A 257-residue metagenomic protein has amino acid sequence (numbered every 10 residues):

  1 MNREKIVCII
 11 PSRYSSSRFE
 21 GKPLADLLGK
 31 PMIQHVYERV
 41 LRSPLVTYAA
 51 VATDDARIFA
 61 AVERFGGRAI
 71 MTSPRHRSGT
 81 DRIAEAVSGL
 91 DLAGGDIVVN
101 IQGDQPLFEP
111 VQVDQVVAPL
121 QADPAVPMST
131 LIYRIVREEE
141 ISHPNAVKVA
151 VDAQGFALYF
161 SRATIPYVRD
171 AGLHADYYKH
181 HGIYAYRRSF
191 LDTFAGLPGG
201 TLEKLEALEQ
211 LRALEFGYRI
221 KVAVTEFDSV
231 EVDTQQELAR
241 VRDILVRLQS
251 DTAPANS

Functional and structural regions predicted by a protein language model:
N2, H174-S257: Conserved alpha/beta core of the MobA/IspD/sugar-nucleotide pyrophosphorylase nucleotidyltransferase superfamily
R3-A52: N-terminal glycine-rich phosphate-binding loop and ensuing alpha1 helix
C8, A49-V51, V98, S129 (+2 more regions): Hydrophobic/aromatic residues located in beta-strands of well-ordered beta-sheets within soluble catalytic
V46, G95, D123-V126, Y218: Short, high-confidence coil segments that cap the C-terminus of an alpha-helix and link into the following beta-strand
A50, A56-A118: Short phosphate-binding loop-to-helix
T53-D54, F108, Y186, D233: A conserved hydrophobic position in a structured secondary element of the catalytic/binding core that shapes
E109-L197: Conserved core of the sugar-phosphate nucleotidyltransferase
